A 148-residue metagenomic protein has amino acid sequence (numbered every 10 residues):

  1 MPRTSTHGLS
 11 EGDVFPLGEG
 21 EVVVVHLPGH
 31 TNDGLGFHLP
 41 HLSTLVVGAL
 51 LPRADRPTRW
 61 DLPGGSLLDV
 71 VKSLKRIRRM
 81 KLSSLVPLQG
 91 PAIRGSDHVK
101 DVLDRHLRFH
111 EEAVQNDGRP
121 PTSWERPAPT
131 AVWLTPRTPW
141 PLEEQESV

Functional and structural regions predicted by a protein language model:
M1, G64-L68, N116: A short acidic, glycine-rich active-site loop that binds or catalyzes chemistry on phosphate/adenosine moieties
M1-P16, R105-R108, E112, S123: Active-site HxH/HxHxD metal-binding segment of metal-dependent hydrolases
M1-V14, L35, R137-E146: Short, charge-rich amphipathic segments
P2, P28, P57, P63 (+3 more regions): Proline-rich low-complexity regions
G8, L62-S66, V148: Generic low-polarity alpha-helical segments
V14, E21-P28, N32-H110: Metallo-beta-lactamase
E19-E21, S147-V148: Extended amphipathic secondary-structure runs
N116-V148: C-terminal regulatory/interaction regions
